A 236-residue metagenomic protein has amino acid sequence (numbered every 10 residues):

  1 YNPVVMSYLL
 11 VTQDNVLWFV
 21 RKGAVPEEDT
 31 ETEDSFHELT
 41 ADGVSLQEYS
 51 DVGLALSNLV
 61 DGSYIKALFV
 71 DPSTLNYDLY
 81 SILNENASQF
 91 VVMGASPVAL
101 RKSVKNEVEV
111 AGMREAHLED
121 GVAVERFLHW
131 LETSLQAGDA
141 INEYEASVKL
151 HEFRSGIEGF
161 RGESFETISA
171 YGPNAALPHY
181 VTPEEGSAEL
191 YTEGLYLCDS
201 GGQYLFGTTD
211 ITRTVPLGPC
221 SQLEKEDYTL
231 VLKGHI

Functional and structural regions predicted by a protein language model:
Y1-I236: Active-site neighborhoods and metal-handling regions in enzymes and metal-associated proteins
